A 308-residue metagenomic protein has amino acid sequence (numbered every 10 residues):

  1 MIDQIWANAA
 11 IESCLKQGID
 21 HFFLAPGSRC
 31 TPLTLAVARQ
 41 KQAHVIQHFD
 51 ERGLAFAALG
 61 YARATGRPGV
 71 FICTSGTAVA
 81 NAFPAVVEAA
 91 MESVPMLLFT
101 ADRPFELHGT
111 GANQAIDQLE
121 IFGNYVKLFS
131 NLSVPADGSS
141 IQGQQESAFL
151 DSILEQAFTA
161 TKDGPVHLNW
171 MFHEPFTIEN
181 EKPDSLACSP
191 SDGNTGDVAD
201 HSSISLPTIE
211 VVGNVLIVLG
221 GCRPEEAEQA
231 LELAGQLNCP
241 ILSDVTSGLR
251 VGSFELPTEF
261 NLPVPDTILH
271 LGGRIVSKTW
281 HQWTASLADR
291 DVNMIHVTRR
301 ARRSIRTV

Functional and structural regions predicted by a protein language model:
A9-I19, Y61-G66, L154-K162, I204-V215 (+1 more regions): Glycine-rich phosphate/diphosphate-binding loops that line cofactor/substrate pockets in enzymes
D20-A57, I72, G196-R274: Anionic-ligand anchoring segments at beta-strand to alpha-helix junctions in alpha/beta enzyme folds, i.e., glycine
T31-E106, T267, V276: Thiamine diphosphate
Q42-A43, V94, N238-C239, L287-M294: A short helix->loop->beta-strand "cap" motif at the edges of active sites that frequently abuts
T100-L154, S243-V308: Glycine-rich, acidic loop regions that bind phosphate or pyrophosphate groups
R103, W170-F176, G221-R223, T246 (+1 more regions): Glycine-rich beta-alpha junction loops
F149-V212: Conformationally flexible catalytic loops at phosphate/diphosphate-handling active centers
